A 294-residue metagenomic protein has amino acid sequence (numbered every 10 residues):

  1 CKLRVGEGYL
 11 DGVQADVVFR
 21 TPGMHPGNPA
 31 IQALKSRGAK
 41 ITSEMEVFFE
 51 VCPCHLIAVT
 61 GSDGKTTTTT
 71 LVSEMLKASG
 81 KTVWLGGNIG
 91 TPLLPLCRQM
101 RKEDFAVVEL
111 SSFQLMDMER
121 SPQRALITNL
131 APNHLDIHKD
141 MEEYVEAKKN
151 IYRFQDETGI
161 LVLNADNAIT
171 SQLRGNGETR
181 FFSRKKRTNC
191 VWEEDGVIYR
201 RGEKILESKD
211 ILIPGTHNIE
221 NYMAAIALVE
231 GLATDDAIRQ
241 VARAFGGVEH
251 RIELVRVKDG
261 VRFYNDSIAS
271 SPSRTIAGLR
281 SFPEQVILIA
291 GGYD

Functional and structural regions predicted by a protein language model:
C1: NAD(P)-binding Rossmann-fold cofactor-contacting core
R4-E7, T42-E46, N176-E193, R239-R243 (+2 more regions): Beta-strand->loop->alpha-helix junctions that form or flank phosphate-binding loops in nucleotide-handling enzymes
V5-L10, F19: Glycine/alanine-rich phosphate-binding loops at beta-alpha junctions
D11-A15, P22-A165, I169-T179: Phosphate-binding loop of NTP-binding sites
V72, C190-E207, V248-V255: Acidic-glycine-rich active-site phosphate/pyrophosphate-binding loop
T82, S208-D294: Nucleotide phosphate-binding/pyrophosphate-handling subdomain across enzymes that bind or process nucleotide phosphates
F113, G196-V197, E203-K204, V261 (+1 more regions): Well-ordered beta-strand scaffold positions
Q114, L130-P132, D166-I169, S183-R187 (+3 more regions): Glycine-rich beta-alpha junction loops
